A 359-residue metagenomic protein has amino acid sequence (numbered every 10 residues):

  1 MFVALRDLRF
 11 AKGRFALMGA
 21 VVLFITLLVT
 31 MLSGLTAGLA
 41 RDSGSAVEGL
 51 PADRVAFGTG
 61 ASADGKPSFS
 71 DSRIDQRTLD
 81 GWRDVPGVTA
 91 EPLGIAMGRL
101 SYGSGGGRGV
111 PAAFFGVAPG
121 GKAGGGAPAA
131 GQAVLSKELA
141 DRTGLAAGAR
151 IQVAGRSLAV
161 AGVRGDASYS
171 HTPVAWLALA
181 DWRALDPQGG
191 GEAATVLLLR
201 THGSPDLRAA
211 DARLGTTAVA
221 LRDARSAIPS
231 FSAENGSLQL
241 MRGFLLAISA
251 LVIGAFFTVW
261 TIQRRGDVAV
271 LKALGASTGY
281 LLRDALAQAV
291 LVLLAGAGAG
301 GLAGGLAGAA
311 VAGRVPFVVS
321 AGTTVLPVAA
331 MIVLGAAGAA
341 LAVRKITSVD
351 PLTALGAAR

Functional and structural regions predicted by a protein language model:
R9, R14-F15, L27-S62: Alpha-helical transmembrane segments
M18-L28, N235-A255, V292, G296 (+5 more regions): Alpha-helical transmembrane segments of integral membrane proteins
G38-G49, D64-K66, L221-F244, L302-L326: Membrane interfacial helix motifs at helix-loop boundaries and amphipathic/re-entrant anchors
S45-R99: Membrane-proximal extracellular/periplasmic loop immediately following the first transmembrane helix
G98-G103, G107-P229: Basic-flanked hydrophobic alpha-helices used for secretion and membrane insertion
A212-L251, V259-G266, V270-L271, L286: Peri-transmembrane interface segments
R283-A336, A340-A358: Short helix-loop junctions at transmembrane helix boundaries
